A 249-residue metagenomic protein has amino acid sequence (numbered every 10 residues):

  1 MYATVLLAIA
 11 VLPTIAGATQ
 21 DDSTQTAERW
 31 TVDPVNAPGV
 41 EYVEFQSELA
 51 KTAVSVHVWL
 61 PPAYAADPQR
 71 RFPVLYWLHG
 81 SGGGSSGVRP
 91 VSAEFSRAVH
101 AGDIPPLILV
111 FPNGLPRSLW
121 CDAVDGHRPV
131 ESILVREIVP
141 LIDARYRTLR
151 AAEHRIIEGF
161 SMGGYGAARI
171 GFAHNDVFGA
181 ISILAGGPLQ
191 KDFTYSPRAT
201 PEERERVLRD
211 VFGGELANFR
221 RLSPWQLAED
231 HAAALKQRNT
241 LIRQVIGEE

Functional and structural regions predicted by a protein language model:
M1-A3, S23: Short terminal hydrophobic/aromatic SLiMs and anchors at protein ends
A3-T14: Bacterial N-terminal signal peptides
G17-E249: Non-catalytic cap/lid and distal C-terminal segments of serine-dependent acyl enzymes
